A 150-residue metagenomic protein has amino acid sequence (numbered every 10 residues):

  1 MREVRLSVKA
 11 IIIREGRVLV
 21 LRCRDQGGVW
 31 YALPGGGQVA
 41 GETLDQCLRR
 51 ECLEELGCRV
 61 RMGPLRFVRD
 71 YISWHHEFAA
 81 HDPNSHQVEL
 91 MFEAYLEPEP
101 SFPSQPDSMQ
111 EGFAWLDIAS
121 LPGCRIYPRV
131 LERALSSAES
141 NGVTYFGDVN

Functional and structural regions predicted by a protein language model:
M1-L19, A40, L90-E93: Conserved N-terminal beta-strand and adjoining loop/helix that marks the start of the Nudix/MutT-like hydrolase domain
R2-V4, A80-V88, D107-Q110: A generic structural micro-feature
E15-R17, R24, Y95-P100, I118-S120: Short loop segments at secondary-structure junctions
R17-C58: Conserved Nudix-box catalytic region and its N-terminal flanking loop in Nudix hydrolases and closely related
R59-V68: A short coil-to-beta-strand element that immediately follows conserved catalytic motifs
I72-F102, A134: Active-site-adjacent beta-strand/loop module that shapes the phosphate/pyrophosphate-binding cleft
P103-L135: NUDIX/MutT-family hydrolases
R129-N150: Charged phosphate-binding loop/patch that engages nucleotide di/tri-phosphates or the phosphate backbone of nucleic
